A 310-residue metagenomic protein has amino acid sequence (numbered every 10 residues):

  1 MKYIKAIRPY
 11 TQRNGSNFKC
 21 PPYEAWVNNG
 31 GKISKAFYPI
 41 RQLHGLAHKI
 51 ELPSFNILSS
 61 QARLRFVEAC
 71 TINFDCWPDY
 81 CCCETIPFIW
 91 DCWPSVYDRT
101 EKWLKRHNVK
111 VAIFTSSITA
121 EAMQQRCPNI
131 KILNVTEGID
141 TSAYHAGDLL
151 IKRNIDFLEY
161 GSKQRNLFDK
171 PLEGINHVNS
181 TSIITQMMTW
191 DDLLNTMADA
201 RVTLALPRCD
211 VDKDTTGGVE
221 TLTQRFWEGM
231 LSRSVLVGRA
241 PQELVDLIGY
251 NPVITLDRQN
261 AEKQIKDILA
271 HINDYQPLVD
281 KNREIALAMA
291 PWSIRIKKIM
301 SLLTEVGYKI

Functional and structural regions predicted by a protein language model:
M1-A62, V67-W77, P87-Y250, R295-I296 (+1 more regions): Nucleotide-sugar donor-binding catalytic core of glycosyltransferases
L58, T196, Q264-I268, L302: CheY-like receiver
W190, R258-E262, I272-Y275, W292: Residues at or immediately preceding the N-termini of alpha-helices
T223, P252-Q259, I268-N273: Conserved acidic donor-binding segment of nucleotide-sugar-dependent glycosyltransferases
L269-I310: A charged, aromatic-enriched C-terminal amphipathic alpha-helix characteristic of glycosyltransferases across folds
